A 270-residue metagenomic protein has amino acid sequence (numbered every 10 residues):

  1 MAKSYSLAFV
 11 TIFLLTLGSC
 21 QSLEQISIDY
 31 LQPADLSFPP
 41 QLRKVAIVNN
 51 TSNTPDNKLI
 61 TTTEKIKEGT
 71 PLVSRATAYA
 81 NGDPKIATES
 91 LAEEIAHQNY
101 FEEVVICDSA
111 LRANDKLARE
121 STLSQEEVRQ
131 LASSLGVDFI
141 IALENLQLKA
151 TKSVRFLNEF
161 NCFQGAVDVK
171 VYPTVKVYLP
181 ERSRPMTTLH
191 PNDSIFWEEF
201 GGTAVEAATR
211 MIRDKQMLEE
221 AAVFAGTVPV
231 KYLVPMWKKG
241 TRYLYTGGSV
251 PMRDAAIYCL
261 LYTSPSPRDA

Functional and structural regions predicted by a protein language model:
M1-L7: Bacterial N-terminal signal peptides that target proteins for export
G18-S19: C-terminal motif of bacterial Sec signal peptides marking the signal peptidase cleavage site
D29-V48: Post-signal peptide N-terminal segment of mature Sec-exported envelope proteins
L42-T51, T122-E159, Y172-V175: A short, hydrophobic beta-strand-centered structural micro-motif
T51-A142, R182-T187: N-terminal segment of the mature soluble domain
A142-V205: Amphipathic beta-strand/beta-sheet edge segments enriched in Tyr/Trp
T209-I212, V234-Y258: TPR-adjacent "capping" and linker segments in tetratricopeptide-repeat scaffold/adaptor proteins
Y262-D269: Conserved small/polar residues in nucleotide/adenosyl-binding loops
